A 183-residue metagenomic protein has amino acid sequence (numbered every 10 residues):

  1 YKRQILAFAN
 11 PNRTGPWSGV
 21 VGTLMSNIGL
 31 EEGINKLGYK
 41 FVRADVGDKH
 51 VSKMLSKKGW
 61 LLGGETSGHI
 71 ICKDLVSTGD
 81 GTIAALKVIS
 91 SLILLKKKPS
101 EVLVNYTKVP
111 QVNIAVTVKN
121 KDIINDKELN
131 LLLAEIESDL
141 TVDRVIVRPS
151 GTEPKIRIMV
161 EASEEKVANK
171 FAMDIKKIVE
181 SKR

Functional and structural regions predicted by a protein language model:
Y1-Q4: Conserved small/polar residues in nucleotide/adenosyl-binding loops
L6-A9: His/Glu-based metal-binding/catalytic segments typifying zinc-dependent metallopeptidases
N12-R183: Phosphate-binding and adjacent anionic-ligand microenvironments
